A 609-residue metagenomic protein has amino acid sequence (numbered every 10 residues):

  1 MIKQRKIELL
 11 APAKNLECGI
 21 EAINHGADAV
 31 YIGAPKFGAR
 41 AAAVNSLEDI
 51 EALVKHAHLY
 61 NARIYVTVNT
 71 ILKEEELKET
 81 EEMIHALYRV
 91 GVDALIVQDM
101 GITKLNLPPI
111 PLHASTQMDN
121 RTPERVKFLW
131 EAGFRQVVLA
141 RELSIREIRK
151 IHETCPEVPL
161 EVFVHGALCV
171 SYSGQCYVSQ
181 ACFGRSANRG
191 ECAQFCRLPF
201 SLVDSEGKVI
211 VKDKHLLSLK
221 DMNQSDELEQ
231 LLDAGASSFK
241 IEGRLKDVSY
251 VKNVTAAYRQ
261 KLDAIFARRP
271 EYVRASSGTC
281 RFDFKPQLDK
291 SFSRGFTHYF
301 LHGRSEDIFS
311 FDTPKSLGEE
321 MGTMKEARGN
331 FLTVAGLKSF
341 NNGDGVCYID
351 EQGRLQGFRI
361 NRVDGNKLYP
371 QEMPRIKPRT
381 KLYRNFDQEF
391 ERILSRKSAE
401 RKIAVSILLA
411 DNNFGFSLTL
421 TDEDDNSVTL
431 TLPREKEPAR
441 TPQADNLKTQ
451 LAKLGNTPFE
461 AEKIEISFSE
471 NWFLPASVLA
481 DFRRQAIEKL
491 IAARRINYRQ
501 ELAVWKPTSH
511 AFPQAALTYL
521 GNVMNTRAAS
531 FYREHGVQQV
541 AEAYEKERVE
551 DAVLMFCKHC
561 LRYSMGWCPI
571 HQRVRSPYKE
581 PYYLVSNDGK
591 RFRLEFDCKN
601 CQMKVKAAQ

Functional and structural regions predicted by a protein language model:
M1-H25, A29-A39, L53-V54, Y60-Y88 (+3 more regions): Surface-exposed amphipathic alpha-helical tracts and adjacent flexible/coil segments at the periphery of soluble enzymes
A42-E51: Aromatic- and glycine-enriched glycan-recognition loops and surfaces that form the carbohydrate-binding subsites
D93: Short, conserved active-site loop motifs that form the nucleotide-linked donor/cofactor pocket
G101-P108: Short active-site loop/helix that positions an aromatic residue
S115-T116, N120: Ser/Thr-centric signal marking residues that sit in or immediately flank functional binding/regulatory motifs
R121-R125: Short, glycine/polar-rich helix-capping loops at beta-to-alpha or helix-loop-helix junctions that flank or form
